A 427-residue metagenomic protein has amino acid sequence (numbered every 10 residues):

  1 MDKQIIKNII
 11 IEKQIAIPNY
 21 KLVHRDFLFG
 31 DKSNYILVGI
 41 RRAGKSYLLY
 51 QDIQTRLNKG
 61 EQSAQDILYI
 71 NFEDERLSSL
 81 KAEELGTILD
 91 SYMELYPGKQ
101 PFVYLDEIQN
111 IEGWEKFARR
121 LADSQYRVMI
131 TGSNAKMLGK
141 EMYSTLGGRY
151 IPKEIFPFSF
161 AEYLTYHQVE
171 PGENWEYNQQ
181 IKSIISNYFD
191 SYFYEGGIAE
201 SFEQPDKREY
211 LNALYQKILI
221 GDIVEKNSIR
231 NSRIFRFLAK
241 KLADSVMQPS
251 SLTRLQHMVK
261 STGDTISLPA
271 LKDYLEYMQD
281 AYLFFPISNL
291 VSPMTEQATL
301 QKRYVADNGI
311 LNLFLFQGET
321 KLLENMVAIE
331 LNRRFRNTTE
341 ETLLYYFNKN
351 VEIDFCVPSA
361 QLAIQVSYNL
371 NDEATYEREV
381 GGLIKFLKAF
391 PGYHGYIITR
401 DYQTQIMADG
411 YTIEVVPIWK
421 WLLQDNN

Functional and structural regions predicted by a protein language model:
D2-I5, I9-Q14, E141-P249: Interdomain motor-coupling "hinge/lid" segment immediately C-terminal to the ATP-binding subdomain of NTP-driven enzymes
K13-K32: Pre-Walker A adenine-sensing motif
L37: Hydrophobic anchor at the beta1->P-loop junction of P-loop NTPases
K45-S46: Conserved lysine of the Walker
D66, E203-Q361: Accessory nucleic acid-recognition modules appended to NTPase machines
L68-G98: Short glycine-rich substrate-engagement loop in P-loop NTPases that contacts/grips substrate
D90, D401-N427: Domain-level recognition of nuclease-like catalytic cores that cleave nucleotide substrates
R127-S133, E154: Structural recognition of the conserved hydrophobic beta-strand(s) that form the central parallel beta-sheet of P-loop
